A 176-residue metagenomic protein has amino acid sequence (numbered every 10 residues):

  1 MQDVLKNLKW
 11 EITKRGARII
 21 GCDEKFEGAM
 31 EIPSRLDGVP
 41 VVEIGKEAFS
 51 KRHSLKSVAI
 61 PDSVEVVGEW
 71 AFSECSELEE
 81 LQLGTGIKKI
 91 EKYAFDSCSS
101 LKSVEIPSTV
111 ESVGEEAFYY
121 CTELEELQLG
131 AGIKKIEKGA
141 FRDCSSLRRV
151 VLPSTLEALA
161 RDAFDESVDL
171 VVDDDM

Functional and structural regions predicted by a protein language model:
M1-K6: Short, solvent-exposed secondary-structure boundary motifs
N7-G16, K25-V42, H53-V66, S76-K89 (+4 more regions): Structural signature of tandem-repeat unit edges
G45: Short-chain dehydrogenase/reductase
